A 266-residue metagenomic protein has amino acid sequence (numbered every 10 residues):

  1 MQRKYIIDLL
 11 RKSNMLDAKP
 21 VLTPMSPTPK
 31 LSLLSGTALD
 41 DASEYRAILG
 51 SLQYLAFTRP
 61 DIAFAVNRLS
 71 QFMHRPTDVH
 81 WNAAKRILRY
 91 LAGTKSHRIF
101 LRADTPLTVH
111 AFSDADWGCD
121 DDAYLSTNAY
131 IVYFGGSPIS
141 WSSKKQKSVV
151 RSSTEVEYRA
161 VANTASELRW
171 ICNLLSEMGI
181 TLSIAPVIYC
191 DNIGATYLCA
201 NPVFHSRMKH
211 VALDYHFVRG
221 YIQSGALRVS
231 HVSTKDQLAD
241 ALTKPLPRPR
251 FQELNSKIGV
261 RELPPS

Functional and structural regions predicted by a protein language model:
M1-R98, S233, A241-T243: C-terminal reverse transcriptase regions that engage the nucleic-acid substrate
Q2-R3, K12, L69, A103 (+5 more regions): Residues immediately flanking
I6, L10, L31, L52 (+12 more regions): Mobile genetic element proteins and their domesticated derivatives, centered on retroelements and DNA transposons
T28, D61, S96, V109-H110 (+4 more regions): Beta-strand-rich binding-surface signature of beta-sandwich/beta-barrel folds used to engage anionic ligands
A42-F64, D116-C119, T127, T154-N173: Conserved pre-motif C helix in the palm subdomain of viral-like polymerases
L52, A111-T154: RNase H-like nuclease fold core
A92-A115, I180-L182: Structured nucleic-acid-interacting core domains from mobile-element enzymes and related host factors, especially RNase
L107-T108, K144-S266: RNase H-like nuclease module associated with reverse transcription
